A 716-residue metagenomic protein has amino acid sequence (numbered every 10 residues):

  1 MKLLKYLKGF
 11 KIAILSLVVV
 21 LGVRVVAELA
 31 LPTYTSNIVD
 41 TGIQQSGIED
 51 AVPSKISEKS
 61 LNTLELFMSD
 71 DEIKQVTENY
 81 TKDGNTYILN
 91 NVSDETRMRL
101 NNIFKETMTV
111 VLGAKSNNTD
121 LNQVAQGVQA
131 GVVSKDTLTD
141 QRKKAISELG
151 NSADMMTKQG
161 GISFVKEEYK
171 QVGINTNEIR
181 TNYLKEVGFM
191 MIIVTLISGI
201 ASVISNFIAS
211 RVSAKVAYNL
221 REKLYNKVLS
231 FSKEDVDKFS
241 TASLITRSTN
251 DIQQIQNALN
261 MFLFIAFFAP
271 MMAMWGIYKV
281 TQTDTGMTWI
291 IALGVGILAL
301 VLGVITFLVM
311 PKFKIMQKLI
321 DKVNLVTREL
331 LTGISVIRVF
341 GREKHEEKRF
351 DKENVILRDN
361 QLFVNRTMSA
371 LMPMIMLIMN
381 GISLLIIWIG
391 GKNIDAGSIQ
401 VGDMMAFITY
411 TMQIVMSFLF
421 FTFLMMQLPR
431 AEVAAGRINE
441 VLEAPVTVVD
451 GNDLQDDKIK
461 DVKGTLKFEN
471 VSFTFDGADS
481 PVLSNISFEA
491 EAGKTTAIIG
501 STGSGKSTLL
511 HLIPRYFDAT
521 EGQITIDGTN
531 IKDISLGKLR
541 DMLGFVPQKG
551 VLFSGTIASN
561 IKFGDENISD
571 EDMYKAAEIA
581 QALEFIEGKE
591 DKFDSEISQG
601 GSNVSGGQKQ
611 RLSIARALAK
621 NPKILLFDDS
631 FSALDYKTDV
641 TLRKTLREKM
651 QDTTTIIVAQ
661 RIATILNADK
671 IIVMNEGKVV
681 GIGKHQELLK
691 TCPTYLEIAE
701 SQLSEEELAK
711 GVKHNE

Functional and structural regions predicted by a protein language model:
M1-L31, T35-M191, I197, A201 (+14 more regions): Membrane-integrated ABC transporters
G9-K11, L138, K233-E234, N250-L259 (+6 more regions): An intracellular "coupling" helix at the cytosolic face of ABC transporter transmembrane type-1 domains
I14-L15, D50, L64-D70, T86-Y87 (+3 more regions): ABC-type nucleotide-binding domain
V20, R24, V194, F264 (+4 more regions): Transmembrane alpha-helical core residues of multi-pass small-molecule transporters, especially secondary transporters
R24, E28-P32, I193, S198-S213 (+9 more regions): Alpha-helical transmembrane segments
I43-D50, S57-L61, Q129-K135, R142-T157 (+8 more regions): Short intracellular "coupling" helices and adjacent cytoplasmic loop segments at the cytosolic face of multi-pass
W275, K279-G296, L300, T306 (+2 more regions): Helix-loop-helix
